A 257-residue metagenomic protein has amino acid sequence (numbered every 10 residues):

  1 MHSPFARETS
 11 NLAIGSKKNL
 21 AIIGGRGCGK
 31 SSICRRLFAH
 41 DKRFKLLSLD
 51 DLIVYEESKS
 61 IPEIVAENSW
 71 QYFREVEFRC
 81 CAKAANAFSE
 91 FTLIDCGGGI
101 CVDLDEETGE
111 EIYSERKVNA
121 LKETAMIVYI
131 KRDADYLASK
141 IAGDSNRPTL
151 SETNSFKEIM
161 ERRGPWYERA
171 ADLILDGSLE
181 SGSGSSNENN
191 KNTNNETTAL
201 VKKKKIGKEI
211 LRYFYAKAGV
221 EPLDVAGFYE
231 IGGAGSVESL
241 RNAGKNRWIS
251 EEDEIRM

Functional and structural regions predicted by a protein language model:
H2-L20, R36, M126, G164-M257: NTP-dependent small-molecule kinase module
A21, L93-D95, V128-Y129: Structural motif
G25-R26: P-loop (Walker A) phosphate-binding loop of NTP-binding proteins
K30: Conserved lysine of the Walker
R35-C80: Conserved substrate/cofactor phosphate-moiety recognition/catalytic segment in nucleotide-dependent phosphotransferases
E57, E77, A85, K140-A142 (+1 more regions): Short, flexible helix/strand-to-coil boundary loops that buttress conserved ligand/catalytic motifs in alpha/beta
Y72-T124: Glycine-rich phosphate-binding loop used to anchor ATP phosphates in small-molecule kinases, encompassing both
N119-W166: A glycine- and Lys/Arg-enriched "phosphate-lid" helix/loop adjacent to the NTP-binding pocket of small-molecule kinases
